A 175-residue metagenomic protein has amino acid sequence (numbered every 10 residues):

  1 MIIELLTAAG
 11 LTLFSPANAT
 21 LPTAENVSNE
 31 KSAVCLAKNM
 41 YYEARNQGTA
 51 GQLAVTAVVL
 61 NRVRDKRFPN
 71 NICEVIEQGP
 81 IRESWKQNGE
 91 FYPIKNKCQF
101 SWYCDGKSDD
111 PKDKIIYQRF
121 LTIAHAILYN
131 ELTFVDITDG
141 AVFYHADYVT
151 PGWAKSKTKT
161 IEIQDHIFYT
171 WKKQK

Functional and structural regions predicted by a protein language model:
M1-A8: Sec-dependent signal peptide recognition, specifically the positively charged N-region followed immediately by
T7, L13-F14, N18-K175: Bacterial extracytoplasmic/cell-wall-associated proteins, especially those involved in peptidoglycan
